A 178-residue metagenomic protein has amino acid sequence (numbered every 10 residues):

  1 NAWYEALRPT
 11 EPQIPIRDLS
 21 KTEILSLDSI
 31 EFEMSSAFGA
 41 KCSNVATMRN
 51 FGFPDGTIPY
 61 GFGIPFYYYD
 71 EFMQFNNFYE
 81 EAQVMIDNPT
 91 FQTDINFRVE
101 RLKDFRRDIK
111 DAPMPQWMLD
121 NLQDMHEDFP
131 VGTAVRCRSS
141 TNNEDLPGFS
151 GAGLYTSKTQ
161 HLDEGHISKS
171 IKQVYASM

Functional and structural regions predicted by a protein language model:
N1-M178: N-terminal beta-alpha lobe that positions the nucleotide/phosphoryl donor in ATP/NTP-coupled carboxylate activation
